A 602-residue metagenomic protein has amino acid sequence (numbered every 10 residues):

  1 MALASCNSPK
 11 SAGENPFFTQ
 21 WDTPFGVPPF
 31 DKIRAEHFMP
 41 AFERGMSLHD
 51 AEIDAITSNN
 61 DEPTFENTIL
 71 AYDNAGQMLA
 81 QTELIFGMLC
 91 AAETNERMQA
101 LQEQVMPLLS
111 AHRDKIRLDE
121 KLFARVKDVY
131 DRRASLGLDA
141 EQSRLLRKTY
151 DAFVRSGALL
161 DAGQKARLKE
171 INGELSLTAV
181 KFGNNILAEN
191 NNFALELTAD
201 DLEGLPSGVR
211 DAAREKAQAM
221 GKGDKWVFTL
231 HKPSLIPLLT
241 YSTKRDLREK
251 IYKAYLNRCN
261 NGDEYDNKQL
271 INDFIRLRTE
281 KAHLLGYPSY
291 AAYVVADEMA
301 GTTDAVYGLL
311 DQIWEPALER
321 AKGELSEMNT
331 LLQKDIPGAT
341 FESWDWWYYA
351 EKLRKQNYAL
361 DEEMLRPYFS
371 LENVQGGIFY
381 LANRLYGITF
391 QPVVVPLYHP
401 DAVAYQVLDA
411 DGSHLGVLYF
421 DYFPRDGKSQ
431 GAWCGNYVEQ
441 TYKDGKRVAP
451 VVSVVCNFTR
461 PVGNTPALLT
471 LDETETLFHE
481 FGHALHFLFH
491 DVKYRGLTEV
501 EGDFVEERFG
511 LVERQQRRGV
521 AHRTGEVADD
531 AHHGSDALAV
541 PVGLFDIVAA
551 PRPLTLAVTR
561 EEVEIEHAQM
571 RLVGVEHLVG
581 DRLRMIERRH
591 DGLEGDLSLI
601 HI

Functional and structural regions predicted by a protein language model:
L3-S5: C-terminal motif of bacterial Sec signal peptides marking the signal peptidase cleavage site
S11-P206: N-terminal helix-rich structural modules
D22-H37, F86-V105, D128-E170, T229-Q269 (+4 more regions): Short His/Asp/Glu-rich catalytic/ion-coordination signatures at enzyme active sites or charged loops
L145, L177, N184, A188-T229 (+5 more regions): Active-site-proximal, well-structured secondary-structure segments within enzyme catalytic domains
H414, H490-R517, A521, A528: Acidic/histidine-rich catalytic neighborhood
D472-F487: Active-site recognition of the HExxH zinc-binding catalytic motif
Q516-R517, R523, V527-A537, I547 (+5 more regions): Alpha-helix boundary/capping motif
I600-I602: Conserved small/polar residues in nucleotide/adenosyl-binding loops
